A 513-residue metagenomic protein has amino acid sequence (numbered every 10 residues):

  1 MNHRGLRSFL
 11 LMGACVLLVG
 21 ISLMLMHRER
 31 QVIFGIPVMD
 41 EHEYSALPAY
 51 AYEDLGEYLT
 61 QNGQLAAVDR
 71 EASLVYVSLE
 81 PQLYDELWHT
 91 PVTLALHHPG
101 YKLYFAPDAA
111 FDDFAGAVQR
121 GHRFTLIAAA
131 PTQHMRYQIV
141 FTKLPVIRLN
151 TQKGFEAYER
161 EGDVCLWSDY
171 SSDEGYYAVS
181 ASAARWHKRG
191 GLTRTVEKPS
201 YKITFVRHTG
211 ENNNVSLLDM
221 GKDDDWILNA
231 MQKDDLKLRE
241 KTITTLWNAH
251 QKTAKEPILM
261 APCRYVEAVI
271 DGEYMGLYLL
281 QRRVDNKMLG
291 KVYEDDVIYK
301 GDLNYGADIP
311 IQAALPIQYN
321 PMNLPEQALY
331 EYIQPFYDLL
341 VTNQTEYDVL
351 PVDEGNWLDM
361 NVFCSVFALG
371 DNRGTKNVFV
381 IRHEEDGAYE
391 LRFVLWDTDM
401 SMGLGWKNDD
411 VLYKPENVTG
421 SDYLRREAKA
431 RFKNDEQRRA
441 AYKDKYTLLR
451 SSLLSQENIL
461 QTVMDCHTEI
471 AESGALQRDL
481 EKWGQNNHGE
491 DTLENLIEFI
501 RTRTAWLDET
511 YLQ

Functional and structural regions predicted by a protein language model:
M1-C15, L25-M26: N-terminal Sec-pathway targeting helices
G20-P145: Beta-rich interaction/scaffold domains
V140-R189: Hydrophobic alpha-helical membrane-insertion signals
L149, E174-I311: Conserved ATP-binding subdomain of kinase catalytic cores across diverse folds
E161, A261-E267, G374-I381: A short glycine-rich, hydrophobically flanked beta-strand micro-motif that places a catalytic Asp/Glu for divalent metal
V196, Q334-G374, V380-H383, A388-Q513: Middle-to-C-terminal accessory/interaction subdomains
W226-D235, Y265, Y319-L324, Q344-L350 (+1 more regions): Second-shell loop/turn segments in exported
L280-F367: ATP-dependent phospho-/nucleotidyl transfer catalytic cores
